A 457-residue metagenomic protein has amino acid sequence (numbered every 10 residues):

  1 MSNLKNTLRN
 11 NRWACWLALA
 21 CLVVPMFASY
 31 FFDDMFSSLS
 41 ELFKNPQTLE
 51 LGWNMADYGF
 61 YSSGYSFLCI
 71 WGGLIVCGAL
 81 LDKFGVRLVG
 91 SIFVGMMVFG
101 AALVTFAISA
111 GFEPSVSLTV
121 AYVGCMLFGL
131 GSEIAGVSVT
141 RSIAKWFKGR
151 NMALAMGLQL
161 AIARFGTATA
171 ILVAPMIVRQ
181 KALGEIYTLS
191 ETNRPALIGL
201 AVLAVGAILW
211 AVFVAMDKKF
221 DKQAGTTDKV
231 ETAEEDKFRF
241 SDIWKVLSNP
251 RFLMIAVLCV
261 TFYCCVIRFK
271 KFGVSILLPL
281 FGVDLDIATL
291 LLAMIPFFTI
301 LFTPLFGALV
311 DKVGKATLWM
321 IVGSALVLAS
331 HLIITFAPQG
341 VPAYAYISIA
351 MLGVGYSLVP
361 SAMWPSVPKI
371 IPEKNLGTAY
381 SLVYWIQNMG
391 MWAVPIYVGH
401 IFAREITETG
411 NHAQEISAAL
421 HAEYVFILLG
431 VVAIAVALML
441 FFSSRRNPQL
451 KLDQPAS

Functional and structural regions predicted by a protein language model:
S2-N11, F220-I255, S457: Juxtamembrane intracellular "pre-TM" segments in multi-pass secondary transporters
F36-E41, N249-T299, T303, V394-P395: Extracytoplasmic gate region of multi-pass secondary transporters
S63-A79, A293-F306: Central cavity-lining transmembrane alpha-helices of secondary-active solute carriers, predominantly the Major
D82-V94, D311-S324: Cytoplasmic membrane-interface "Motif A"-like loop-to-helix N-cap segments of 12-TM Major Facilitator Superfamily
G95-P114, A325-Q339: C-terminal ends and interior cores of transmembrane alpha-helices in multi-pass membrane transporters/permeases
G124-I162: Cytoplasmic helix-loop-helix junction between adjacent transmembrane helices in 12-TM secondary transporters
A153-R179, Y384-P395: Glycine-rich segments within core transmembrane alpha-helices of 12-TM secondary carriers
A316-M363: C-terminal transmembrane helical hairpin of 12-TM major facilitator-type secondary transporters
